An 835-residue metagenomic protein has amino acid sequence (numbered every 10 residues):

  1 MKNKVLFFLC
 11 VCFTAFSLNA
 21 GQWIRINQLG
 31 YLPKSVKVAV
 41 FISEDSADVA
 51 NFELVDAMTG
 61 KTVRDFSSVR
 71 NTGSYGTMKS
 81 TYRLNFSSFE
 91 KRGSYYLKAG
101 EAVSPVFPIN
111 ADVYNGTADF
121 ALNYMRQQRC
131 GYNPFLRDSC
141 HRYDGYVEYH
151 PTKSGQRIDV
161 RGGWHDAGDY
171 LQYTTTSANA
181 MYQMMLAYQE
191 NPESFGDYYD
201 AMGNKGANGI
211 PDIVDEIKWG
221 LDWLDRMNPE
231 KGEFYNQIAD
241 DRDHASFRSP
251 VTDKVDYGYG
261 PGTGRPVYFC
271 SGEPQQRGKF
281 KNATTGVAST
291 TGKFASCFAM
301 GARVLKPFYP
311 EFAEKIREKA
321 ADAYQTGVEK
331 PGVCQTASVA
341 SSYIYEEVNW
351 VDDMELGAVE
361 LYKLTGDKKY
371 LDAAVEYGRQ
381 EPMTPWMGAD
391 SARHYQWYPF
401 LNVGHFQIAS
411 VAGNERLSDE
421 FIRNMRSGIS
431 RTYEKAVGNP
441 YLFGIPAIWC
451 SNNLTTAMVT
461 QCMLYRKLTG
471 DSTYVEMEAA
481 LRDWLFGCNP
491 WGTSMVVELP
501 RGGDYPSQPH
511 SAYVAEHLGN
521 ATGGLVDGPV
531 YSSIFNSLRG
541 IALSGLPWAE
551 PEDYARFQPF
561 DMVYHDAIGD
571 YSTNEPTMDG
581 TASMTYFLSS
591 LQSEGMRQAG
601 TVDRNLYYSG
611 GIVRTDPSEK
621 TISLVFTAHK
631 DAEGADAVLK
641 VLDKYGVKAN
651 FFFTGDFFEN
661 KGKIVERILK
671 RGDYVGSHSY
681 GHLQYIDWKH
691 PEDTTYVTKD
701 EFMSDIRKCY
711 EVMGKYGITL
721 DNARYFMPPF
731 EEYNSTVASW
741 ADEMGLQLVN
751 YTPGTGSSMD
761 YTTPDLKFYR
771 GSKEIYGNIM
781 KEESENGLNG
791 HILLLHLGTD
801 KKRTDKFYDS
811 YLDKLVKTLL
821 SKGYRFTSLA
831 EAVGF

Functional and structural regions predicted by a protein language model:
M1-G21: Bacterial Sec-dependent N-terminal signal peptides
Q28-G100, P105, A111, R126-N179 (+7 more regions): Aromatic (Trp/Tyr) and acidic
V36-S67, T72-G76, A99, P307 (+2 more regions): N-terminal carbohydrate-binding/catalytic regions of secreted carbohydrate-active enzymes
M202-I213: Acidic, glycine-anchored loop motifs typical of Ca2+
I213-I238: Carboxylate/His-rich catalytic cores and anion/metal-binding grooves
T291, A295-L305, A313-K363, A392-A409: Aromatic-lined, polymer-binding surfaces characteristic of secreted/periplasmic polysaccharide-degrading enzymes
V602-D687, E692-D693, K708-R724, G834: Active-site beta->alpha N-cap acidic-glycine motif
A637, E659-K663, Q684-L794, G798-R825 (+1 more regions): Catalytic domains of cell-wall/extracellular-matrix polysaccharide-remodeling enzymes, centered on de-N-acetylation
